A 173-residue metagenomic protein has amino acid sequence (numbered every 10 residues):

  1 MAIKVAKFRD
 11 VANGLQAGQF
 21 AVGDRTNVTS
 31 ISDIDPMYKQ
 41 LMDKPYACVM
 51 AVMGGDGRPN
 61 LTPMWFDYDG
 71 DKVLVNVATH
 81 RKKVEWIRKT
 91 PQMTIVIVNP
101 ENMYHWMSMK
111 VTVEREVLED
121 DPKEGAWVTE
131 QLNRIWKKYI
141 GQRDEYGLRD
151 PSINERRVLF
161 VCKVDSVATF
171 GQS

Functional and structural regions predicted by a protein language model:
M1-S32, H105-S173: Charged, gly/pro-rich active-site loop segments
F20-G54: Short, conserved active-site entrance elements at the starts or edges of catalytic domains
M42-D43, R88-K89, I153: Alpha-helix boundary recognition
P45-T79, I87, T94-V98, W106-M109: Short beta-strand segments
Y46-A47, Q92, I140, V167: Generic structural signal for secondary-structure transition and capping sites
W86-I87, P100, P151-S152: Short, charge-rich binding segments
V98-P100, V164: Short secondary-structure boundary segments
